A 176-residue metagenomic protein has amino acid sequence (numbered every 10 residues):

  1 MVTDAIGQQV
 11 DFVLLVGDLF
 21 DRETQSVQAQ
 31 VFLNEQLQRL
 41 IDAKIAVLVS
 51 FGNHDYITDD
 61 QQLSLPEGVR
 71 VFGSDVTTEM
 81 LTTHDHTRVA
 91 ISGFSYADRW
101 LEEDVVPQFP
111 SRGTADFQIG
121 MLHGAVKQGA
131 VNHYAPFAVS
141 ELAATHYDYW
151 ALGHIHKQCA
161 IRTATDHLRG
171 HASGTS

Functional and structural regions predicted by a protein language model:
M1-T3: Short catalytic helix/loop segments, enriched in acidic residues and glycine and frequently bearing histidine
A5, V10-F20, G52: Active-site beta-strand/loop signature of hydrolases that rely on acidic residues for catalysis
F12, E23-S176: His/Asp/Glu-rich metal-coordinating catalytic cores of metallo-dependent phosphodiesterases/hydrolases acting on
